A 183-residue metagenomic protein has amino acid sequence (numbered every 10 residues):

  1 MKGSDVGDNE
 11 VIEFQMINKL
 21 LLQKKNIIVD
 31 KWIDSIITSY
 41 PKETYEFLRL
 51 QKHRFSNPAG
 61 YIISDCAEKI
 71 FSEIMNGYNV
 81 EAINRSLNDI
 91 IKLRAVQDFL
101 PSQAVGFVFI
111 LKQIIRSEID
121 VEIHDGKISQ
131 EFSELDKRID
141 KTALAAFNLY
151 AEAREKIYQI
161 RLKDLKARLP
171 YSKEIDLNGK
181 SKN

Functional and structural regions predicted by a protein language model:
K2-L87, I123-N183: Core of compact, soluble alpha-helical bundle domains
I83-R94, S117-D120: Short, charged/polar, low-complexity loop and linker segments that flank or interrupt alpha-helical bundles
V96-L100: Mid-chain, well-packed structural core segment of small domains
S102-S117: Elongated alpha-helical scaffolds
